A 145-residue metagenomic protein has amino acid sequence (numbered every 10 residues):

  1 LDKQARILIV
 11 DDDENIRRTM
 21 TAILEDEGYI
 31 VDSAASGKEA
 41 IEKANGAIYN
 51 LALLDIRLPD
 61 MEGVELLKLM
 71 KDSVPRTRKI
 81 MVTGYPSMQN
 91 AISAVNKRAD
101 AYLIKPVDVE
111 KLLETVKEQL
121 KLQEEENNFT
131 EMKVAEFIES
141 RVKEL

Functional and structural regions predicted by a protein language model:
G28-A35, K43-A44: Short hydrophobic/Thr-rich beta-strand motif most characteristic of the beta2 strand and flanking loop of CheY-like
S36, E62-E65: Acidic catalytic/metal-coordinating carboxylates
E42, V64-R76: Short amphipathic alpha-helix used as the core "switch/output" element in two-component signaling
D55: Active-site residues of response regulator receiver
V107-V116: C-terminal output helix
L122-L145: CheY-like receiver
